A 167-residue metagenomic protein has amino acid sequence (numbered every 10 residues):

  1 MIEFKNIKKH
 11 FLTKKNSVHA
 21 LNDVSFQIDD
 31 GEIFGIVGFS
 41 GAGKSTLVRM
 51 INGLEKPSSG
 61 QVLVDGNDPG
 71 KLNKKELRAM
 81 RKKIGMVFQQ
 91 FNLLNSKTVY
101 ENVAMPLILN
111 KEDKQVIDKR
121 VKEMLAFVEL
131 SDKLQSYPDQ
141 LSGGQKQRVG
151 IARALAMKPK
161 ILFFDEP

Functional and structural regions predicted by a protein language model:
V37-F39: The feature captures the beta-strand-to-loop junction immediately N-terminal to the Walker
N52: Helix-to-loop junction immediately C-terminal to a conserved catalytic motif
G60-D68, M80: Conserved ABC transporter NBD signature motif
D68, I108-K111, Q115-D132: Conserved ABC ATPase "signature" region
K97-A104: Short coil-to-helix segment of the ABC ATPase nucleotide-binding domain corresponding to the Q-loop/switch region
Y137-L141, Q145: Conserved ABC ATPase signature
A156-K160, E166: A short, proline-enriched helix->beta-strand linker immediately N-terminal to the Walker B motif in ABC-type P-loop
